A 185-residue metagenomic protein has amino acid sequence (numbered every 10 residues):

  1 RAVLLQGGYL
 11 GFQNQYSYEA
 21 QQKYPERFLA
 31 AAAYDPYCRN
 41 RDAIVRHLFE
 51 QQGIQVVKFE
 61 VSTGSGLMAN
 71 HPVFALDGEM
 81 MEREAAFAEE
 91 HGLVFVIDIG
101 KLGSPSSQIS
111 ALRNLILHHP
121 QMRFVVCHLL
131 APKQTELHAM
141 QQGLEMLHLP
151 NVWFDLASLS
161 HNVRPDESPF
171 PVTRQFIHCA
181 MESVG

Functional and structural regions predicted by a protein language model:
R1-A2, Q15: Metal-dependent phosphodiesterase/phospholipase catalytic core, i.e., the His/Asp/Glu-rich active-site region
Y9-G103, W153-H161: Active-site gating/metal-coordination segments in enzymes
V73-G185: Catalytic pocket-lining loop regions of alpha/beta-barrel enzymes, especially the amidohydrolase/enolase/GH5 lineages
